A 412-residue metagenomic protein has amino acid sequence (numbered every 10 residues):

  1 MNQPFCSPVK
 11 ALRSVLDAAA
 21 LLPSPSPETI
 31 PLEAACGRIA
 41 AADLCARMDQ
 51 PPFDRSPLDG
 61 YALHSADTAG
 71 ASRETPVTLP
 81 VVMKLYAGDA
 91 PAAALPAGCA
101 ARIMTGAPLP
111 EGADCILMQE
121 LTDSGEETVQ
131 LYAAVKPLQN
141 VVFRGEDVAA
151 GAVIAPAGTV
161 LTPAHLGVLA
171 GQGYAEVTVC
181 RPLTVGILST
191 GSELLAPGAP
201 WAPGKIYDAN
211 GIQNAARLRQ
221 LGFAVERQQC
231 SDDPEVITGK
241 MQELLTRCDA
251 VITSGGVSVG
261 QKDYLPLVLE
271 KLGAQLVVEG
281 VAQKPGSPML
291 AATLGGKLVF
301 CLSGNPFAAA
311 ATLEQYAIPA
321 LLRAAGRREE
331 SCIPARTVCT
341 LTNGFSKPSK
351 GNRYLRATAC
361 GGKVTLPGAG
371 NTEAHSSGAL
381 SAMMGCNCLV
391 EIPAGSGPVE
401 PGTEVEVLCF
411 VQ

Functional and structural regions predicted by a protein language model:
M1-V9, V177-L302, P306-T312: Helix-rich terminal scaffold detector
N2-C6, A62-Q228, E373-A374, L389 (+1 more regions): Short, glycine/charged-enriched hinge/interface segments at domain edges or termini
P4, P8-L12, E28, L32 (+17 more regions): Generic structural signal for well-ordered, non-membrane alpha-helical segments in soluble metabolic enzymes
P4-S72: Intrinsically disordered, low-complexity, positively charged segments
V9, E28-E33, G37, A42 (+3 more regions): Flexible glycine/proline-rich
V15, G60, G151, I187 (+4 more regions): Residue-level signal for inorganic ion chemistry
V15-L22, Q172-A175, L194, R217 (+8 more regions): Change "in soluble alpha/beta enzymes" to "in soluble alpha/beta proteins
E28-L32, F53-L79, G112-E127, R327 (+1 more regions): Short beta-strand/loop turn elements enriched in aromatics
